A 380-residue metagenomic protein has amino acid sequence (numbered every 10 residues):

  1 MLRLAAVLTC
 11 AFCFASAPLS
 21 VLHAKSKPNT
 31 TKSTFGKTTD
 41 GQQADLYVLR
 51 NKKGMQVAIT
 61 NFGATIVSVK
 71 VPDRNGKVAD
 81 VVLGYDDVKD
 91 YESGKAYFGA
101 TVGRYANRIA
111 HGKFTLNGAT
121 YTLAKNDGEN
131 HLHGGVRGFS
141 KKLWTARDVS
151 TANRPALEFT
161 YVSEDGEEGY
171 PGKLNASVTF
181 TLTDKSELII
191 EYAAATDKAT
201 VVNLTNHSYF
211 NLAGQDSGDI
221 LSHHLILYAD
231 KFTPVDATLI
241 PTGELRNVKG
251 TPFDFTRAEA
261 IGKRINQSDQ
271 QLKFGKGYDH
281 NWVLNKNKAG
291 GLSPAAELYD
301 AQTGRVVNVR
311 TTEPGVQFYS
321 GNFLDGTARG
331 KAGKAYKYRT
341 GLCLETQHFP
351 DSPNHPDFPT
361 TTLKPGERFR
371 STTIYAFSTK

Functional and structural regions predicted by a protein language model:
A5-A17: Bacterial N-terminal signal peptides
H23-M55, N61-K380: An exposed, glycine/acidic-rich loop-and-rim segment of catalytic or binding clefts
